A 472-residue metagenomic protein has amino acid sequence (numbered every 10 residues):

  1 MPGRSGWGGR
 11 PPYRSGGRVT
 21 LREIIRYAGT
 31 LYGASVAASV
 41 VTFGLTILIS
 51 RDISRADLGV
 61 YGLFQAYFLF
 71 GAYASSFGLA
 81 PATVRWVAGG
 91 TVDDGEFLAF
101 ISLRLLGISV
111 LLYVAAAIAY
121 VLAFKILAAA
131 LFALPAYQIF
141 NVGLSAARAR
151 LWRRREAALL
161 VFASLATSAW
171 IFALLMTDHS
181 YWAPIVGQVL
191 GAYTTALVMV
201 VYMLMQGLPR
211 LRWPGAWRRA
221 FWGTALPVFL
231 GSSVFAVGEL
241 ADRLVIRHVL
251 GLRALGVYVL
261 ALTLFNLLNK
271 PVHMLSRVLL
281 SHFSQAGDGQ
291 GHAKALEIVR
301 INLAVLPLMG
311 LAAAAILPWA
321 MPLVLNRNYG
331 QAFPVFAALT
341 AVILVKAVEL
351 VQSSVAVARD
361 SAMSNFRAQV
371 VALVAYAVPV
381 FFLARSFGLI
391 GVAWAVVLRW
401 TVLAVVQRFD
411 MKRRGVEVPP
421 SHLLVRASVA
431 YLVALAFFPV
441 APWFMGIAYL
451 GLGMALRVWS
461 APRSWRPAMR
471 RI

Functional and structural regions predicted by a protein language model:
P2-G16, A436-I472: Membrane-proximal transmembrane or re-entrant/amphipathic helices at the cytosolic face
P2-W7, L103-S233: Hydrophobic transmembrane helix module of multi-pass membrane transport proteins
P12-I24, A128, R154-L159, Y181-I185 (+5 more regions): Interhelical loop/hinge segments that connect adjacent transmembrane helices in multipass membrane
T20-F77, Y113, T167-S168, G223-R253 (+4 more regions): Signature of the first transmembrane helix
R26-T42, A163, P184-M203, G215-S281 (+2 more regions): Transmembrane helical elements of multi-pass membrane transporters/channels
T42, I47, S75-T91, A261 (+3 more regions): Helix-loop junctions and terminal segments of transmembrane helices in multi-pass membrane transport/translocation
Y73-S75, P81, A99-A129, A173-M176 (+3 more regions): Alpha-helical transmembrane segments of multi-pass membrane transport and lipid-handling proteins
W86-G89, A136-L160, T340-V371, M411-R413: Membrane-interface junctions at transmembrane-helix termini in multi-pass inner-membrane proteins
